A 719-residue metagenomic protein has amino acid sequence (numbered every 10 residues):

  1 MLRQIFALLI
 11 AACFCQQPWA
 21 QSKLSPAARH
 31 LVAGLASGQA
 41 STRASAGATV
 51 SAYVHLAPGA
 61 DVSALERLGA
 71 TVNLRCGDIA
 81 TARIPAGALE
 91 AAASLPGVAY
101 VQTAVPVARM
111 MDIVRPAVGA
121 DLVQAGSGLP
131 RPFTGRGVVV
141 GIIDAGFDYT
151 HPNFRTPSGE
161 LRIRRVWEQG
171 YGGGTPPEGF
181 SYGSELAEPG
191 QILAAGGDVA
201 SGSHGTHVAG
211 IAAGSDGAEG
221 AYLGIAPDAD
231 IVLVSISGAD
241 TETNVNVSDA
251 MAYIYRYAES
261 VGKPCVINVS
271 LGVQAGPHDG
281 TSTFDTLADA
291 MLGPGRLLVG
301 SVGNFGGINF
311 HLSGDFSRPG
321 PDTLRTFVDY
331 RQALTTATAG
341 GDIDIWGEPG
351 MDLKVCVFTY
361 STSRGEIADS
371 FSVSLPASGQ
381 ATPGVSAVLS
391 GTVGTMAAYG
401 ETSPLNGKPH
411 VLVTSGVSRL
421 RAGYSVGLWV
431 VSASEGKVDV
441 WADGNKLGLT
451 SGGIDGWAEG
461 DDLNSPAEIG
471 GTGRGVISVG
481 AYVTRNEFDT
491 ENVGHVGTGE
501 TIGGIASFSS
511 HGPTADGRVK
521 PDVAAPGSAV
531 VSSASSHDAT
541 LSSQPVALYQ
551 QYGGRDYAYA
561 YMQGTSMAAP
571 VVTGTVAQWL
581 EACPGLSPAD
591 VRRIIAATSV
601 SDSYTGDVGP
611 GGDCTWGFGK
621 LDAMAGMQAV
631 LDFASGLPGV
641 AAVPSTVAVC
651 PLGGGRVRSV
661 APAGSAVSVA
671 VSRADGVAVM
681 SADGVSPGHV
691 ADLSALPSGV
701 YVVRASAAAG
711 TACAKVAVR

Functional and structural regions predicted by a protein language model:
I5-F6, Q16-R131, V139, P152 (+2 more regions): Autoinhibitory N-terminal propeptides
P26-A46, A88, V107-G159, G190-G202 (+4 more regions): N-terminal domain-start motif of subtilase-like serine proteases
A40-T42, S260-V273, P277-G280, M291-N304 (+4 more regions): C-terminal subdomain of the subtilisin-like protease fold in secreted/lumenal serine endopeptidases
L56-A60, G347-D352, G527, A661-V667: Short proline/glycine-enriched turn/loop motifs at strand-loop junctions of beta-rich domains
G126-V245, G262-V266, G293-L297, N309-F310 (+7 more regions): Subtilisin-like serine protease catalytic core
W167, G172-G174, G179-Y182, A187 (+6 more regions): Extracellular S/T/G-rich loop segment that most often corresponds to the catalytic His/Ser-adjacent loop
A422-G427, P697-V700: A glycine-anchored, Pro-Gly-centered beta-turn/N-cap motif
A641-R719: C-terminal outer-membrane/trafficking sorting elements
